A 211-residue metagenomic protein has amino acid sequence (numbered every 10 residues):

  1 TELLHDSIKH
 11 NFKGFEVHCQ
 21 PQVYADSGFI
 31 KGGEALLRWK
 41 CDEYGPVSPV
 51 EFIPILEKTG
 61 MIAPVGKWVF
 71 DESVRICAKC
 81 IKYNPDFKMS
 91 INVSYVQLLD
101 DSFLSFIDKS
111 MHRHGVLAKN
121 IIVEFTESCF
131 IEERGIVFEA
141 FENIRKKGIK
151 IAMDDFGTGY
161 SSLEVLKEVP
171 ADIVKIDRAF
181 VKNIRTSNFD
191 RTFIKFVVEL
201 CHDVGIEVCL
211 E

Functional and structural regions predicted by a protein language model:
T1, G66, D100-F103, I107 (+3 more regions): The cytosolic transmitter module of two-component sensor histidine kinases
T1-I55, N92, M153, L210: Active-site core of bacterial EAL-family cyclic-dinucleotide phosphodiesterase domains
L3, E51, I55, E72 (+4 more regions): Cyclic nucleotide signaling catalytic output domains
Y24-E34, M61-V137, E211: Catalytic core of bacterial c-di-GMP phosphodiesterases, primarily the EAL and HD-GYP domains, capturing alpha-helical
G45-P49, K58, M153-L166, D190: Catalytic-site-adjacent helices and loops of nucleotide signaling machinery
I53-P54, A63, F138, E142: Conserved long alpha-helical elements within nucleotide-processing catalytic cores of c-di-GMP signaling and class III
S110-I184, V198-E211: The catalytic core of metal-dependent phosphodiesterases that act on cyclic dinucleotides
